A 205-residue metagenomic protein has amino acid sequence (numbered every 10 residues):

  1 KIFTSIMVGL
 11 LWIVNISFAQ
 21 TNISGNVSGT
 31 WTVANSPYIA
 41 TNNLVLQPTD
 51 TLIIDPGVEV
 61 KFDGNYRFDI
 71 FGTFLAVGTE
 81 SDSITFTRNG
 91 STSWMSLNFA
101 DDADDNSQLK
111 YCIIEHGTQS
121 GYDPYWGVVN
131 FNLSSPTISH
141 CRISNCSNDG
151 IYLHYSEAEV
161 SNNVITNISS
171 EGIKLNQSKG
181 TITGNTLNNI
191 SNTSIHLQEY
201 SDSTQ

Functional and structural regions predicted by a protein language model:
T4-N15: Bacterial N-terminal signal peptides
S17-Q205: Beta-strand/loop edge motif enriched in small/polar residues
